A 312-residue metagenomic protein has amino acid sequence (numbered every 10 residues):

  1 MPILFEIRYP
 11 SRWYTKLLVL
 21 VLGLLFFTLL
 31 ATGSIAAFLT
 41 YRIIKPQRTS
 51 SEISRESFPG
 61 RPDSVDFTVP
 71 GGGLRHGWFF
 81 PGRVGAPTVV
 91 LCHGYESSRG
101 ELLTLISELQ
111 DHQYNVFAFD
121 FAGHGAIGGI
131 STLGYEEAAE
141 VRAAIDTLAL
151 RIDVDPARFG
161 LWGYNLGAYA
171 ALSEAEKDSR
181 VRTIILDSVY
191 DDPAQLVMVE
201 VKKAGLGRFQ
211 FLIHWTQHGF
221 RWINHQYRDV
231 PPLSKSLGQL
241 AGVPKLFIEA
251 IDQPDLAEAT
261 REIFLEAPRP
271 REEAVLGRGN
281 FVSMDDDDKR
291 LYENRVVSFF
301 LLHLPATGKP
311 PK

Functional and structural regions predicted by a protein language model:
L4, Y14-T68, W78: An N-terminal hydrophobic leader/cap segment in hydrolases
V69, W78, I223-P310: Serine-hydrolase catalytic core
A86-G94: Short beta-strand element of the alpha/beta-hydrolase
Y95-E108, I130: The serine-hydrolase catalytic nucleophile loop
I106-G128: Conserved alpha/beta-hydrolase
T132-I152: Alpha/beta-hydrolase active-site loop
D153-N165: Alpha/beta-hydrolase fold nucleophile elbow
E176-Q226, G238, V243-P244, E258: Hydrolase active-site cap/lid region
